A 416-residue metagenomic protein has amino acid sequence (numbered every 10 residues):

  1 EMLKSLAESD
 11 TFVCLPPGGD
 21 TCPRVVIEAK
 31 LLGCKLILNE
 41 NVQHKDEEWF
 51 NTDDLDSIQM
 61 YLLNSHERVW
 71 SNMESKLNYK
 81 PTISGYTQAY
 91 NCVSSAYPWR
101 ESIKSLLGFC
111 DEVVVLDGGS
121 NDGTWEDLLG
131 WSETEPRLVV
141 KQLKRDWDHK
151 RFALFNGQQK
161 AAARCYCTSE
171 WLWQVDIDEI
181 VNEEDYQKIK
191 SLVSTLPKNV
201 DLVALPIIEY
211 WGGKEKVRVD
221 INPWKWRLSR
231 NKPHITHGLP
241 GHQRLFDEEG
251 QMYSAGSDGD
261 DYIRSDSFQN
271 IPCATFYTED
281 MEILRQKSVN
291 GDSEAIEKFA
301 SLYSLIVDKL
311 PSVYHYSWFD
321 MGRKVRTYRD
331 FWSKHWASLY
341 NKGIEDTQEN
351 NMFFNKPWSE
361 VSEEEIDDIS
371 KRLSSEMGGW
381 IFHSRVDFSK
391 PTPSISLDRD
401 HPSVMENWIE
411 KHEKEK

Functional and structural regions predicted by a protein language model:
E1: Conserved catalytic-core segment of nucleotide-activated headgroup transferases in glycan assembly
K4-L6, L106, A163-C165: Structural alpha-helical scaffold elements that stabilize or flank donor/cofactor-binding regions in carbohydrate
A7, T11-L77: Catalytic binding pocket for nucleotide-activated donors in carbohydrate/polymer assembly enzymes
E8-T11, G33, C110, C167-S169 (+2 more regions): Short, well-ordered alpha-helix to beta-strand connector turns
F12-C14, W173, V181: A short hydrophobic beta-strand element within the catalytic core of glycosyltransferases that build diverse glycans
I83-N91, A96-E101, N121-Q174: Active-site-proximal specificity loops/subdomain of glycosyltransferases
L106, D111-N121, K141-L143: Short beta-strand/loop segment that forms part of the nucleotide-sugar
A153-G157, A161-R164, I180-K416: Catalytic-site signature of metal-activated, phosphate-bearing donor transferases, centered on the GT-A/GT-A-like
